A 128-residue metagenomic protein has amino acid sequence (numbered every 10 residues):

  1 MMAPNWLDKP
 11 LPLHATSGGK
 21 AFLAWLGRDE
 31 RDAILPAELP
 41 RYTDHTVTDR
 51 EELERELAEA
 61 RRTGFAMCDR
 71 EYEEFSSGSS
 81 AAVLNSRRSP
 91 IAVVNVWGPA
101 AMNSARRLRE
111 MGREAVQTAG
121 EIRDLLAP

Functional and structural regions predicted by a protein language model:
M1-A37: Amphipathic alpha-helical effector-binding/dimerization core of metabolite-sensing transcriptional regulators
K20-A24, A58, G120: Generic alpha-helical structural context detector
W25, T63, E121-L125: Amphipathic alpha-helical regulatory segments at dimerization interfaces that relay allosteric signals between sensory
A33-R41, V116-P128: Cysteine/selenocysteine-centered motifs that mediate thiol-based redox chemistry or coordinate metal-sulfur cofactors
D44: Acyl-group handling in specialized metabolite and lipid biosynthesis
T48-T118: Extended hydrophobic
